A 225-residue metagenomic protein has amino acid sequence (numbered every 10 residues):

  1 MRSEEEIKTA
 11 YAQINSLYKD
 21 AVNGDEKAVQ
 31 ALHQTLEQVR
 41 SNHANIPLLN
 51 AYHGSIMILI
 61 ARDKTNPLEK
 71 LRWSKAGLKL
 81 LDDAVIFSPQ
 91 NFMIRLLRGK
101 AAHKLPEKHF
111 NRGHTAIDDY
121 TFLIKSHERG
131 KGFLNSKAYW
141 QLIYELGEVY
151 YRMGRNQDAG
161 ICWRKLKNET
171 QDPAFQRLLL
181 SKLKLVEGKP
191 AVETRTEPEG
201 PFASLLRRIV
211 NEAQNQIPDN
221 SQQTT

Functional and structural regions predicted by a protein language model:
M1-R40, P47: N-terminal leader/linker segments that initiate helical-solenoid repeat arrays
S3, E37-N50, D82-N91, I124-S136 (+1 more regions): Flexible helix-coil transition and linker loops at the boundaries of alpha-helical arrays
K19-V22, G54, L59-L68, K104-F110 (+3 more regions): Short coil/turn linking the two alpha-helices of tandem helical-hairpin repeats
A21-L36, K70-K79, R112-K125: Helix-turn-helix repeat elements of alpha-solenoid scaffolds
I58-A61, D82, M93, R98-W140: Alpha-helical adaptor scaffolds
F133, K137-L142, V149-T225: Terminal, low-structured helical/coil segments at or just beyond the last alpha-helical repeat
